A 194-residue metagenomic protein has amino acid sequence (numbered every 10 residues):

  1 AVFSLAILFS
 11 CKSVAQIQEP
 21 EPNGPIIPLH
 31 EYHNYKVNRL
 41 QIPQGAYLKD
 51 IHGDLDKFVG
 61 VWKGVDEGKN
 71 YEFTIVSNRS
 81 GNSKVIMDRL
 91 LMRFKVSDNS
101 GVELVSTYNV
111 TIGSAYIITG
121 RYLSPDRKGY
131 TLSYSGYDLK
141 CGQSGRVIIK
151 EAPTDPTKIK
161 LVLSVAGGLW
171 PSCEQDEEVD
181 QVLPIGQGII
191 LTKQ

Functional and structural regions predicted by a protein language model:
A1-S4, F9-V61, D66-G68, G81-M87 (+1 more regions): Amphipathic/hydrophobic helical signal segments and adjacent flexible N-terminal regions that mediate secretion
K49, Y71-R146, E151-T154: Central antiparallel beta-sheet cores of small beta-barrel/beta-sandwich binding domains
L123-Q194: Intrinsically disordered, low-complexity, charge-dense segments enriched in Lys/Arg and Glu/Asp interspersed
